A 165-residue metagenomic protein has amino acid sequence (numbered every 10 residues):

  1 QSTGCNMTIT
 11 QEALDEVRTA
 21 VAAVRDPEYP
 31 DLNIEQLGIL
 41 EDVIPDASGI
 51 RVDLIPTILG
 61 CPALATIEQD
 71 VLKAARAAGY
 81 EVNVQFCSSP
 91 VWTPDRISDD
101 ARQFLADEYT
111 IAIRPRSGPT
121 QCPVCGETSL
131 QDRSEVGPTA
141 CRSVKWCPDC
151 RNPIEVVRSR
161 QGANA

Functional and structural regions predicted by a protein language model:
S2-A165: Domain-level signature for proteins that mediate thiol-based redox and metal-cofactor handling
